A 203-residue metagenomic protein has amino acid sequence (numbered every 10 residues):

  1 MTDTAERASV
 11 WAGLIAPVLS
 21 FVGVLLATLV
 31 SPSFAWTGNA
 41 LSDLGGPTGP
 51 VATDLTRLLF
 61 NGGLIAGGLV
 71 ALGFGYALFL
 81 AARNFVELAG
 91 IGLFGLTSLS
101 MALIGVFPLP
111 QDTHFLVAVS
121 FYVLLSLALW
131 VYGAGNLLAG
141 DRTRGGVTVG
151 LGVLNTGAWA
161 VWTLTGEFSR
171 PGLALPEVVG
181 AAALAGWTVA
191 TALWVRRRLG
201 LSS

Functional and structural regions predicted by a protein language model:
T4-S31: N-terminal signal-anchor transmembrane alpha helix
A12-I15, I65-F85: Transmembrane alpha-helical segments in integral membrane proteins
V22, L29, W36, L99-T113 (+1 more regions): C-terminal ends of transmembrane alpha-helices and the immediately adjacent extracellular/lumenal or cytosolic loop
S33-T53: Extracytosolic (periplasmic/ER-lumenal) interhelical loops and adjacent juxtamembrane/interface segments of multi-pass
G46-G68: Interfacial helix-start motif at the membrane-water boundary
F94-L138: Membrane-proximal helix-loop-helix units in multi-pass membrane proteins
G133-S203: Terminal transmembrane helical module of multi-pass membrane proteins
